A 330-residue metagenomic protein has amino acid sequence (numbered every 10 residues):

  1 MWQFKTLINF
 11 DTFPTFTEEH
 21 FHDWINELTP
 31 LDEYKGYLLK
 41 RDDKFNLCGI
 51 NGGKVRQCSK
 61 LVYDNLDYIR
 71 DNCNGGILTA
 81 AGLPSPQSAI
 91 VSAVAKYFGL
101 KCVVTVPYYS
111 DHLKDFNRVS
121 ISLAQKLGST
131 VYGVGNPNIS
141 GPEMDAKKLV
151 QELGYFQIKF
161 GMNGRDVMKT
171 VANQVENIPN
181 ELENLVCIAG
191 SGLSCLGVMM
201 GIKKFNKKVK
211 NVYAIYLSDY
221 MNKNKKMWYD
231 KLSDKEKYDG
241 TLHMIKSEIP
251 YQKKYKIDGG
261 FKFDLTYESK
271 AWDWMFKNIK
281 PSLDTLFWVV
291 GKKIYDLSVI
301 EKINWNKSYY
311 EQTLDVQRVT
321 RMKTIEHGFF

Functional and structural regions predicted by a protein language model:
M1-F330: PLP-dependent amino-acid enzyme catalytic core
